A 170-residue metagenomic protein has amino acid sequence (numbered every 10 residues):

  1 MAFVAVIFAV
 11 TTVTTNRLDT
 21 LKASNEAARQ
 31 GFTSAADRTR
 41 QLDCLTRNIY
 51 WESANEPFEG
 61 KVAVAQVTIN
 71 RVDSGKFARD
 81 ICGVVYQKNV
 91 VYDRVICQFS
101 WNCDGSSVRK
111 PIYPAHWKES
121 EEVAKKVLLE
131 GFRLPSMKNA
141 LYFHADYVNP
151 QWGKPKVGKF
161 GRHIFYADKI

Functional and structural regions predicted by a protein language model:
M1-T12: Hydrophobic membrane-insertion alpha-helices, especially the h-region of bacterial N-terminal signal peptides
A9, T15-I170: Bacterial extracytoplasmic/cell-wall-associated proteins, especially those involved in peptidoglycan
